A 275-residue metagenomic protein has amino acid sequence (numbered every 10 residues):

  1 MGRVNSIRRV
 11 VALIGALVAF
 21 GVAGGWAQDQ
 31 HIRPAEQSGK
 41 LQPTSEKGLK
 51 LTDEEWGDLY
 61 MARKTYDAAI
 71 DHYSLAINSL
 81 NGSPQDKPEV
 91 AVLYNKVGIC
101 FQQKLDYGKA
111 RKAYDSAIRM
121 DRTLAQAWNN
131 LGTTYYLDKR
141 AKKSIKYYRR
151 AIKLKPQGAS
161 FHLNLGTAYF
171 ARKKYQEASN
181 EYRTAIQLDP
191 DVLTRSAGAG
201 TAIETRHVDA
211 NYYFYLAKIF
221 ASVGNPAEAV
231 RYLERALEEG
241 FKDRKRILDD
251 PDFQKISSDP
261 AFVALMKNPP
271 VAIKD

Functional and structural regions predicted by a protein language model:
K50, P84, A91, A125-Q126 (+4 more regions): Helix-start (N-cap) detector for alpha-helical repeat units in TPR-like alpha-solenoids, especially tetratricopeptide
E54, M61, N95, I99-Q102 (+4 more regions): Position-specific recognition of the canonical hydrophobic site in helix A of tetratricopeptide repeat
E55, E89, N95-K96, N130 (+4 more regions): Canonical tetratricopeptide repeat
N78, Q85, D115-R119, R149-K153 (+4 more regions): Conserved structural position within tetratricopeptide repeats
